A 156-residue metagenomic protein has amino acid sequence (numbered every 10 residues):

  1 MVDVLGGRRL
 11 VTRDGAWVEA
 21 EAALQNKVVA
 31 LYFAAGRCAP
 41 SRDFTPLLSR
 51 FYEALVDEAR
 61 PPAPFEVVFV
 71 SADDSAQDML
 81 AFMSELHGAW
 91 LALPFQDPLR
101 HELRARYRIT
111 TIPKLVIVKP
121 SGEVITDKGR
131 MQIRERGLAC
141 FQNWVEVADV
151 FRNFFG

Functional and structural regions predicted by a protein language model:
V4-V29, A54-D57: A short beta-strand-turn-helix
T12-V18, A22-A23, S41, A63-P64 (+2 more regions): Plant-skewed but cross-kingdom recognition/interaction modules and surfaces
G15-V18, A39, Y52-V56, A76-Q77 (+2 more regions): Eukaryotic intrinsically disordered and solvent-exposed regulatory patches
K27, F33-E53: Conserved redox-active cysteine motifs that mediate thiol-disulfide chemistry, especially di-cysteine Cys-X(1-2)-Cys
A30-L31, V67: Hydrophobic beta-strand anchors of alpha/beta hydrolase catalytic cores
D43-P46, L80-S84, A105-R106, G129-M131: Short coil/turn segments at secondary-structure boundaries
R60-D78, L86-L99: Thiol-based oxidoreductase modules, predominantly thioredoxin-like and allied folds used for disulfide exchange
L91, F95, A105-R152: Non-catalytic, surface beta->alpha helical segment in thiol-disulfide oxidoreductase systems
